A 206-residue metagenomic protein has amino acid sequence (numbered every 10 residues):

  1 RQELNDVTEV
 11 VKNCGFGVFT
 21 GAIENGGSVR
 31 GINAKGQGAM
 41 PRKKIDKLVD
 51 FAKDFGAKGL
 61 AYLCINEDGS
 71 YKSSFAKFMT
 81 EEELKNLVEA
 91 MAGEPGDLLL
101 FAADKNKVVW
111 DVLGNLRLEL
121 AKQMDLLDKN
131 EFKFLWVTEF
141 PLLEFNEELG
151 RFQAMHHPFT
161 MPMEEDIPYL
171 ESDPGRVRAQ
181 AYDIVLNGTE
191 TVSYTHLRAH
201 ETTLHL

Functional and structural regions predicted by a protein language model:
R1-T189: Metal-assisted phosphate- and nucleotidyl-transfer catalytic regions
V192: Short acidic/histidine-rich active-site segments
T195-T202: Conserved small/polar residues in nucleotide/adenosyl-binding loops
